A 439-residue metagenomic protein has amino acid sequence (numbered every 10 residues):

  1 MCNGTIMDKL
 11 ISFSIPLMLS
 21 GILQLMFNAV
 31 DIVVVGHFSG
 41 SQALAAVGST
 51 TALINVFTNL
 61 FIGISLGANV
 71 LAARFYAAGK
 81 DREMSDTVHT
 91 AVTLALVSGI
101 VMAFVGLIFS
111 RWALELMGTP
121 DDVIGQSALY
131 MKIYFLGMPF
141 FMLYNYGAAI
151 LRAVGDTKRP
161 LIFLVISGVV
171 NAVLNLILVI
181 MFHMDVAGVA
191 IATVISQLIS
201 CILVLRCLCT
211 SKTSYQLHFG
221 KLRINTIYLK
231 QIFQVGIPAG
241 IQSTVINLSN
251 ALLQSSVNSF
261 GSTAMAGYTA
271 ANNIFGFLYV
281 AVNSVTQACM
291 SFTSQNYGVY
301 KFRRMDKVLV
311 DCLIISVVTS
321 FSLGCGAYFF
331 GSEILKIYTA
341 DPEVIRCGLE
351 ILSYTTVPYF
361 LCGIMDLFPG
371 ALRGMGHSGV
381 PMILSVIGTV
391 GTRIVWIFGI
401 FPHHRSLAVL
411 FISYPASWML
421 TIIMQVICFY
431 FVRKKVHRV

Functional and structural regions predicted by a protein language model:
M1-S14, A72-G137, M181-I237, T293-P358 (+1 more regions): Short alpha-helical transmembrane segments in multi-pass integral membrane proteins
N3, M7-M26, V30, L53-L60 (+8 more regions): Residue-level signal for short hydrophobic patches within transmembrane helices of multi-pass membrane transporters
S12-D31, I133, S167, S196-S200 (+3 more regions): Transmembrane helical elements of multi-pass membrane transporters/channels
F13, L17-L25, I62, L94-A103 (+8 more regions): Hydrophobic alpha-helical transmembrane segments in multi-pass membrane proteins
M26-A45, L114-D121, I177-M184, T244-F277 (+3 more regions): Helix-terminus/linker motif at the lipid-water interface of multi-pass membrane proteins
L44-F104, F141-P160, G267-C325, F329-G331 (+2 more regions): Small-residue-rich hydrophobic transmembrane alpha-helices
V56-N59, N171-L176, C201-L205, F277-V280 (+3 more regions): Hydrophobic transmembrane alpha-helices of multi-pass small-molecule transporters
S65, Y134-R152, P160-N171, V189-V204 (+4 more regions): Short runs within selected transmembrane alpha-helices of multi-pass transporters and secretion channels
